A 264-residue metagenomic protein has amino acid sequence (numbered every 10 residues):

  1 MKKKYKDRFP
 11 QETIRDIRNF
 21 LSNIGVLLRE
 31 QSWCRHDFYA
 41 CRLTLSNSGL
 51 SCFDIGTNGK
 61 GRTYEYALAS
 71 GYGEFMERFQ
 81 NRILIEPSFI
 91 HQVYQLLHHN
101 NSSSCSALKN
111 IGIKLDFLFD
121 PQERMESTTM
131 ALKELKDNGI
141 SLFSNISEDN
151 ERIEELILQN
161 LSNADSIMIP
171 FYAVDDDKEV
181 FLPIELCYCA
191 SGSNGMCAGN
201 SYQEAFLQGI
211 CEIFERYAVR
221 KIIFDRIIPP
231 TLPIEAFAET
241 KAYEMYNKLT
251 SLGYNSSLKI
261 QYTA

Functional and structural regions predicted by a protein language model:
M1-A264: Helix-coil modules at protein/domain termini and other flexible surface or pore-lining loops, especially C-terminal
